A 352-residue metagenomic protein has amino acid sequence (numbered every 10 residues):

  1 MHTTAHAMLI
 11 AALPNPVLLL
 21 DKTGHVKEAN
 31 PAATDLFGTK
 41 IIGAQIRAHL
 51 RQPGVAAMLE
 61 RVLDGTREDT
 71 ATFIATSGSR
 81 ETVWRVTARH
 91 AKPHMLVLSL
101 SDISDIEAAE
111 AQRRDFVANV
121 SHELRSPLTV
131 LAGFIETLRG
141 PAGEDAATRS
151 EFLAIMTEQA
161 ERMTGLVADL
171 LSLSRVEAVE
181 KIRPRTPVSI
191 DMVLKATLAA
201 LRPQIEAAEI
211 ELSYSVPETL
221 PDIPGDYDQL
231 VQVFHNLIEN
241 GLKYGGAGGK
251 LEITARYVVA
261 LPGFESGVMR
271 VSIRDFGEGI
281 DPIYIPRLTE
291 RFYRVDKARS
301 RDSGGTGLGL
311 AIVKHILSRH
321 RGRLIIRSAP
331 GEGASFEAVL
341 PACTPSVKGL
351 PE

Functional and structural regions predicted by a protein language model:
M1-A32: Sensory modules in modular signal-transduction proteins
Q45-D105: PAS-family sensory/regulatory modules and their coupling/dimerization elements
E158-M163: Short alpha-helical segment of the dimerization/phosphotransfer core of two-component systems
A178-R183, D222-G225: Conserved micro-motifs of the catalytic ATP-binding
T186-P187, E206, E211-P221, V258: Conserved catalytic submotifs in the C-terminal HATPase_c
I280-F292, P351: Short conserved segment of the HATPase_c
R321-G322: Conserved glycine-rich
